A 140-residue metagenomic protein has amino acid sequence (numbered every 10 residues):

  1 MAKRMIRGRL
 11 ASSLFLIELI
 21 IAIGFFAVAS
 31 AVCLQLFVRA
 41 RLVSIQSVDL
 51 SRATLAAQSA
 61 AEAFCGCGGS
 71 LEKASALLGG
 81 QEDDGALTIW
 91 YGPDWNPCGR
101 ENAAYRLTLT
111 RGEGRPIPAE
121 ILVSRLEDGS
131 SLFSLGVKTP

Functional and structural regions predicted by a protein language model:
M1-C33: N-terminal single-pass transmembrane signal-anchor helix
L14, I21-G24, V38-P140: Flexible, low-complexity segments enriched in proline/glycine/serine and punctuated by aromatic residues
